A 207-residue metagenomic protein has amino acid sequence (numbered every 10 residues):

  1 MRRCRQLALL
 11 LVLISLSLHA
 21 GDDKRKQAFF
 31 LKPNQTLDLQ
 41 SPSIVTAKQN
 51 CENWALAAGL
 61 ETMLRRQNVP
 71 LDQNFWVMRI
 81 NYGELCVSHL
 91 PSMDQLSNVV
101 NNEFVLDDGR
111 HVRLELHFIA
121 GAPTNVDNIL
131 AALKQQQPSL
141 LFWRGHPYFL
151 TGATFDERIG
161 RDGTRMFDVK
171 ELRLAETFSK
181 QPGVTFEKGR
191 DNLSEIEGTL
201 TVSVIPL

Functional and structural regions predicted by a protein language model:
M1, H19-A20: Coiled-coil-like amphipathic alpha-helices with heptad-repeat character
M1-A8: Bacterial N-terminal signal peptides that target proteins for export
V12-H19: Hydrophobic h-region of N-terminal signal peptides that target proteins for export in Gram-negative bacteria
G21-C86: Active-site nucleophile-adjacent alpha helix/oxyanion-hole segment immediately C-terminal to the catalytic cysteine
D23-L31, L39, F75-L207: Conserved active-site-adjacent core of cysteine acyl-enzyme catalytic domains
